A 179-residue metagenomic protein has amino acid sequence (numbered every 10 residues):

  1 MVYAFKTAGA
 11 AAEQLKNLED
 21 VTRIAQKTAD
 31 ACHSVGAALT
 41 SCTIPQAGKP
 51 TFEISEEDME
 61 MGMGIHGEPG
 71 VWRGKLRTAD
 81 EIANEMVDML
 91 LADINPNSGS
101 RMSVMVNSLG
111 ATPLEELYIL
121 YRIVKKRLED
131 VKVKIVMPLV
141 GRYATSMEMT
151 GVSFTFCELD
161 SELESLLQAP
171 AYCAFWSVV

Functional and structural regions predicted by a protein language model:
M1-H66: Internal, active-site/partner-interface "lid" segment
V2-Y3, K16-K27, E56, R77-E85 (+2 more regions): Conserved active-site and cofactor/substrate-binding residues in soluble primary-metabolism enzymes
A10, R23, K27-D30, S34 (+4 more regions): Charged/polar, solvent-exposed surface patches and flexible loops
E13-R23, I54-I65, W72-A83, K132-S146 (+1 more regions): Hydrophobic transmembrane alpha-helix bundles
K27, T40-A47, T51, D80 (+4 more regions): A sequence-level detector of short, solvent-exposed, charge-rich linear segments
H33-G36, Q46-E53, E57, M86 (+4 more regions): Short alpha-helical interface elements
K49-I119: Glycine-rich phosphate/diphosphate-binding loops and the adjacent beta-loop-alpha structural elements that coordinate
M89-V179: C-terminal non-catalytic interaction/assembly regions of soluble proteins
